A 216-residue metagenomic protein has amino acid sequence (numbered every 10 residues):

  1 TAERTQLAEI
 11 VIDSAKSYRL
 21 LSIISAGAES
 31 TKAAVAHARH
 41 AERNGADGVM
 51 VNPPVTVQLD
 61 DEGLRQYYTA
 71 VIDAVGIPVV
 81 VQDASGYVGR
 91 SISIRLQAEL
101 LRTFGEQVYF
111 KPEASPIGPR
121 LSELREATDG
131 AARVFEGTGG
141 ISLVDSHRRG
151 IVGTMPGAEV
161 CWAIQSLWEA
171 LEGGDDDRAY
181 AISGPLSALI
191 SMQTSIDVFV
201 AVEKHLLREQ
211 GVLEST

Functional and structural regions predicted by a protein language model:
T1-S91, E99: Active-site beta->alpha loop and helix N-cap motifs at the rims of alpha/beta catalytic domains
I10, H40, A70, E99 (+4 more regions): Alpha-helical scaffold segments in soluble metabolic enzymes
V11, A41, V71, F110 (+3 more regions): Conserved, mostly hydrophobic/aromatic
R19-S22, V79, V108, A132 (+1 more regions): Secondary-structure boundary/capping signal
A74, S85-D197: Catalytic alpha/beta core domains of metabolic enzymes, predominantly
Q193, D197-T216: C-terminal extensions of enzymes
